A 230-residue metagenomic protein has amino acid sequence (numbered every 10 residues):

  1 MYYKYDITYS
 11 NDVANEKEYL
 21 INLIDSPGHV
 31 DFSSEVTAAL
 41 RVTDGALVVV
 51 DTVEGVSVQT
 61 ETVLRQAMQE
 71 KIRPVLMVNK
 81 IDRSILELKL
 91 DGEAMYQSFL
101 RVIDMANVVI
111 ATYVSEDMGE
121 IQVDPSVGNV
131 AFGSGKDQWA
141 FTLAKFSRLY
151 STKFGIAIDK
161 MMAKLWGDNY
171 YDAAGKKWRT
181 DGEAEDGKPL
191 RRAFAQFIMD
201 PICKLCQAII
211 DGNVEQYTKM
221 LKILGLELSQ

Functional and structural regions predicted by a protein language model:
M1-Q230: Structural and coupling elements of P-loop NTPases
